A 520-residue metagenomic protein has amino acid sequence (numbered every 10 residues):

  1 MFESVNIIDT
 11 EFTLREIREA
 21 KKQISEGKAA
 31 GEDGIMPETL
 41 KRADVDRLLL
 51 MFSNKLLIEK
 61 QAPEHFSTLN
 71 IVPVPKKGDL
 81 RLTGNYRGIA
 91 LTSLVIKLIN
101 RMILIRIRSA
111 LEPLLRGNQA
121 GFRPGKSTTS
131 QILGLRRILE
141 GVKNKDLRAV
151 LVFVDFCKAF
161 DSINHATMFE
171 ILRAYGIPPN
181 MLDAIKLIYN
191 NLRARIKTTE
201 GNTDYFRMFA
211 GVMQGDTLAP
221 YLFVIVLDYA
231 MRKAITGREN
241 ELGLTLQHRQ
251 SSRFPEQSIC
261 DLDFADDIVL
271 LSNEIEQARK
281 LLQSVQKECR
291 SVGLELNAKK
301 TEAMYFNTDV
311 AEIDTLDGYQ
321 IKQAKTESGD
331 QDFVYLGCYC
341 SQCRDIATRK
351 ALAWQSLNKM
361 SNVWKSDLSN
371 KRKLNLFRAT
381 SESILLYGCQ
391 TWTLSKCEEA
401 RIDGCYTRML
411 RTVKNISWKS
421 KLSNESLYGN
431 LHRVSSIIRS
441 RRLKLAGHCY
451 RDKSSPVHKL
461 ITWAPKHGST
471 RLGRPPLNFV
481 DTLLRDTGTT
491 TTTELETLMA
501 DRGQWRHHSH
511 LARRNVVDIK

Functional and structural regions predicted by a protein language model:
M1-N85, A90, L94, L98 (+5 more regions): Surface-exposed loop/turn segments and immediately adjacent short secondary-structure elements within folded domains
M1-R18, L69-N70, S109-S162, D183-N191 (+3 more regions): Active-site-proximal segment of RNA-dependent polymerases
E3, I196-D216, P220-K520: Short linear motifs embedded in intrinsically disordered, charge-biased segments
T10-K22, L48-L57, M102-I107, S130-K143 (+4 more regions): Inter-domain linker/hinge segments that demarcate the starts of reverse transcriptase and RNase H-type modules
E11-K55, Q61, I71, K143-R148 (+1 more regions): Short, charged alpha-helical motifs in flexible N/C-terminal segments and linkers
G27-I35, I71, R81-L91, S130-R173 (+1 more regions): Conserved catalytic palm subdomain of right-hand nucleotidyl-transferase polymerases, strongest for RNA-directed enzymes
G84-L115, L133, C157-F160, F209-L242: Conserved pre-motif C helix in the palm subdomain of viral-like polymerases
L114, F160-T167, R344-A347: Cytochrome P450 core scaffold surrounding the K-helix E-X-X-R motif and the conserved "meander" helix-loop region
